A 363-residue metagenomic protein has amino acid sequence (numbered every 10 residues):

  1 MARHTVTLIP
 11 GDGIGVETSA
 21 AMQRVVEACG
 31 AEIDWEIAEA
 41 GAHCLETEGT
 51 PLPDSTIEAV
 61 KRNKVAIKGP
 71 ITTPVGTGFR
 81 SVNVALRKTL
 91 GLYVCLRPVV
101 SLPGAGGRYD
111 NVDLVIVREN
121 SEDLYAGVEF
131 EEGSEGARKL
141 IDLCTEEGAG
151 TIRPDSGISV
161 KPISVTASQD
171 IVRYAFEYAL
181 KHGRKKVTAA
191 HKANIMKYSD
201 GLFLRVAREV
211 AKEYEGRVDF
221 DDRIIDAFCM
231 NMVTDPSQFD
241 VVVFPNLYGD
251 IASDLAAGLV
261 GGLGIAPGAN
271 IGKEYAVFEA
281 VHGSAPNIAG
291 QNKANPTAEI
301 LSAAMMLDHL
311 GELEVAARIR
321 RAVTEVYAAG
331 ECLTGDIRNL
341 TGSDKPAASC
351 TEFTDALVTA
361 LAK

Functional and structural regions predicted by a protein language model:
A2-V6: Extreme N-terminal starter segment of soluble prokaryotic enzymes
T7-V26, R138-K139, C144-I225: Glycine-rich phosphate/diphosphate-binding loop of Rossmann-like nucleotide-binding domains
D12-G15, K64, V117, A175 (+4 more regions): Buried hydrophobic positions in well-ordered alpha/beta secondary-structure cores of metabolic enzymes
E32-D54, M232: N-terminal beta-loop-helix "entrance" segment that forms/cooperates in small-molecule cofactor or anionic ligand
I33-I37, H182-H191, E215-R223, E312-R320 (+1 more regions): Flexible, glycine/charged-enriched surface loops at secondary-structure junctions
A42-L45, L92, N231-C332: Glycine-rich phosphate/nucleotide-binding loop
E46-E146, G157-S159, L247: N-terminal glycine-rich phosphate/adenylate-binding segment common to multiple enzyme folds
K345-K363: Phosphate-binding loop/pocket of nucleotide- and phosphate-handling active sites
